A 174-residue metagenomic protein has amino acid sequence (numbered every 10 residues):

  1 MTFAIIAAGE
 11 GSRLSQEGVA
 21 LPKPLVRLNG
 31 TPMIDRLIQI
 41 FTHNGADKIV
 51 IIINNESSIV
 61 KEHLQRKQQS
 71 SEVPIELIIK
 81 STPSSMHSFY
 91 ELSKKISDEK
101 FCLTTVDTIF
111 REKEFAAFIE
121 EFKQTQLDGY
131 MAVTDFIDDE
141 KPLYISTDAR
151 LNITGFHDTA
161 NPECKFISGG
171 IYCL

Functional and structural regions predicted by a protein language model:
M1-G18, L25: N-proximal low-complexity "stem/linker" segments adjacent to membrane-targeting elements
T2-I5, R13, T31-T105: Conserved N-terminal catalytic core of the sugar/cofactor nucleotidyltransferase
E10, D107-T108: Active-site metal-binding loops of divalent metal-dependent hydrolases
G18-A20, G45, L77, E163-I167: Short glycine-enriched loop/turn motifs at secondary-structure junctions
G18-L21, L64-K67, E91-K94, A116-E120 (+1 more regions): Short, glycine/charged-enriched secondary-structure capping and boundary segments
A20-D35: Short catalytic helix/loop segments, enriched in acidic residues and glycine and frequently bearing histidine
P24, P74-E76, N152: Conserved beta-strand segments of alpha/beta enzyme cores
R111-L174: Conserved core of the sugar-phosphate nucleotidyltransferase
